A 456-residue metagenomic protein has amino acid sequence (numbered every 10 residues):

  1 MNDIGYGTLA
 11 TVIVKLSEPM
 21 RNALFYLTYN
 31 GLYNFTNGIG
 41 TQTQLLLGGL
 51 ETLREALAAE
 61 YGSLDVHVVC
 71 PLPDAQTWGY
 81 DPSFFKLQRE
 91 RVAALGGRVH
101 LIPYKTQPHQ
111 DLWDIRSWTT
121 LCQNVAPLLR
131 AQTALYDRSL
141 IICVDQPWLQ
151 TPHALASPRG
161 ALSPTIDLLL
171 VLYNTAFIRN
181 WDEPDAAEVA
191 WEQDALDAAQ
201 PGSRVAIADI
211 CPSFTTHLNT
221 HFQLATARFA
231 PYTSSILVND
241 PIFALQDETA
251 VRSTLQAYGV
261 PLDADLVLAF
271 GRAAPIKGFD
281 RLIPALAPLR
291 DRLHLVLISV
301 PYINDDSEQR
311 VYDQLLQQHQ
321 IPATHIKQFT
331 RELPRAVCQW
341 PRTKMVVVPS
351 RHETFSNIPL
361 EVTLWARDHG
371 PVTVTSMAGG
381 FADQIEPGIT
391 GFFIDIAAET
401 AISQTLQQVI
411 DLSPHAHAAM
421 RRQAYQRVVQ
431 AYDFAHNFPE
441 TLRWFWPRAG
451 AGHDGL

Functional and structural regions predicted by a protein language model:
F25-L27, Q256, V260-K277, I283 (+2 more regions): Conserved donor-binding/catalytic core segment of Leloir-type glycosyltransferases
D185-A230, I236-T249: A short, active-site helix/loop in glycosyltransferases that binds the activated sugar's phosphate group
H294-Y312: Glycosyltransferase donor-sugar binding loop
Q309-L333, V337: Nucleotide-activated donor-binding/catalytic signature segment of Leloir-type glycosyltransferases, i.e., the conserved
R351: Aromatic "clamp/platform" in nucleotide-sugar-dependent glycosyltransferases that forms part of the donor/acceptor
R367-T375: Short hydrophobic beta-strand element within catalytic cores of glycosyltransferases and related nucleotide-activated
P387-G388, F392-E399, Q408-P414: Conserved acidic donor-binding segment of nucleotide-sugar-dependent glycosyltransferases
A397, P414, A418-P447: A charged, aromatic-enriched C-terminal amphipathic alpha-helix characteristic of glycosyltransferases across folds
